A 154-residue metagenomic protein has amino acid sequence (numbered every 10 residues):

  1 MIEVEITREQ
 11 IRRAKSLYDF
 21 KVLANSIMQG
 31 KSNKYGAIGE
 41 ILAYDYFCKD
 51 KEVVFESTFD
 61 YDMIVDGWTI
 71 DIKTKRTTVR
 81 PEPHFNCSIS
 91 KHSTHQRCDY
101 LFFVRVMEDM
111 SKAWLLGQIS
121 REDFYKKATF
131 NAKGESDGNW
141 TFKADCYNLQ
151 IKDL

Functional and structural regions predicted by a protein language model:
M1-W68, K73-L154: Nucleic-acid endonuclease domains
